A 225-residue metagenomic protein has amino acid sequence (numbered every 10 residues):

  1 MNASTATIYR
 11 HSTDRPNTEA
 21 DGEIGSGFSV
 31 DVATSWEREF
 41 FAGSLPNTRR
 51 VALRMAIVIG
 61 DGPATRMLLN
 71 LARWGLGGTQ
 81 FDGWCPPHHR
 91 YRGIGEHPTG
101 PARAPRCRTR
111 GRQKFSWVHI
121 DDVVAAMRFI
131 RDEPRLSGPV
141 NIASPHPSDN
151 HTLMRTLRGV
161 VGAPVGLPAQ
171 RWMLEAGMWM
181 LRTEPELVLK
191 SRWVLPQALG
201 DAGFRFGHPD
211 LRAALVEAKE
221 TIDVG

Functional and structural regions predicted by a protein language model:
M1-G27: Conserved Rossmann-fold NAD(P)-dependent oxidoreductase catalytic core, especially the SDR/UDP-sugar
I24-L53, D61: Active-site Tyr-X1-5-Lys
S44, A52, A56-K114, L157: NAD(P)-dependent short-chain dehydrogenase/reductase
A52, G62, G111-V124, E133 (+3 more regions): Conserved loop-to-helix N-cap of the C-terminal "lid" that shapes the substrate pocket in Rossmann-like
R103, R108-Q113, R171-G203: A hydrophobic C-terminal alpha-helical subdomain
V124-R182, V216-G225: Mid/C-terminal beta-alpha module of Rossmann-like enzyme folds, strongest in SDR-family dehydrogenases/epimerases
D132, V165, P185-G225: C-terminal amphipathic/interface module of NAD(P)-dependent oxidoreductases and related NAD-binding regulators
